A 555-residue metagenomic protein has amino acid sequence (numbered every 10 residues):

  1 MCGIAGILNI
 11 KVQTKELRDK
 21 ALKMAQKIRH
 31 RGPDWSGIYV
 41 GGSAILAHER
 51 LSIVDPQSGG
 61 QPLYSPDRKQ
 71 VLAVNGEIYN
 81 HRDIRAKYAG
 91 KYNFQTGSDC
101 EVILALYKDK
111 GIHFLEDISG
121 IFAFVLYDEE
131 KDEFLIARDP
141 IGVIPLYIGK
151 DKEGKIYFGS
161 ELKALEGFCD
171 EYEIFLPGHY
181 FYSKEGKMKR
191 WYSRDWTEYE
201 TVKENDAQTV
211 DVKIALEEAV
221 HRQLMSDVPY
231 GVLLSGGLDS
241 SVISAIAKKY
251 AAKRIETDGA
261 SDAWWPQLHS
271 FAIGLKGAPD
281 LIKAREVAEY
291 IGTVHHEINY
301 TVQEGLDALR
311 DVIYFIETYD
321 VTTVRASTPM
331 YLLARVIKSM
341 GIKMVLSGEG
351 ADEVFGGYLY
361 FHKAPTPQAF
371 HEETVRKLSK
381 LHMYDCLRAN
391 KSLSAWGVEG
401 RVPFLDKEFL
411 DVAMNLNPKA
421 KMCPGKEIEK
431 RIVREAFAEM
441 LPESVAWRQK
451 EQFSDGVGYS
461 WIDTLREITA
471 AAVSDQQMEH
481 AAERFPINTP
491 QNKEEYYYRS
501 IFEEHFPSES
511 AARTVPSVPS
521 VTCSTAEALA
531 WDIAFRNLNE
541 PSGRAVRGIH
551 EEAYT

Functional and structural regions predicted by a protein language model:
M1, S339-L346, P365, F370-T555: Adenosyl-5′-phosphate
M1-Y319: Cysteine-centered catalytic environments shared across enzyme families
L17, T96-D99, I118, N205-V212 (+10 more regions): Hydrophobic (often cysteine-bearing) scaffold residues that line and stabilize catalytic clefts of nucleotide/cofactor
L104-A105, S241-A245, Y331-R335, G356 (+1 more regions): Short, hydrophobic alpha-helix immediately C-terminal to the catalytic nucleophile
V125, V321-Y331, V375-L378, S474-E479: Short, basic, helix/turn surface patches
I273-A334, Y360-A369, K391-S392, N415-C423 (+1 more regions): ATP-dependent adenylate-handling ligase core
I342-D352, Y358: Short acidic/histidine-rich active-site segments
